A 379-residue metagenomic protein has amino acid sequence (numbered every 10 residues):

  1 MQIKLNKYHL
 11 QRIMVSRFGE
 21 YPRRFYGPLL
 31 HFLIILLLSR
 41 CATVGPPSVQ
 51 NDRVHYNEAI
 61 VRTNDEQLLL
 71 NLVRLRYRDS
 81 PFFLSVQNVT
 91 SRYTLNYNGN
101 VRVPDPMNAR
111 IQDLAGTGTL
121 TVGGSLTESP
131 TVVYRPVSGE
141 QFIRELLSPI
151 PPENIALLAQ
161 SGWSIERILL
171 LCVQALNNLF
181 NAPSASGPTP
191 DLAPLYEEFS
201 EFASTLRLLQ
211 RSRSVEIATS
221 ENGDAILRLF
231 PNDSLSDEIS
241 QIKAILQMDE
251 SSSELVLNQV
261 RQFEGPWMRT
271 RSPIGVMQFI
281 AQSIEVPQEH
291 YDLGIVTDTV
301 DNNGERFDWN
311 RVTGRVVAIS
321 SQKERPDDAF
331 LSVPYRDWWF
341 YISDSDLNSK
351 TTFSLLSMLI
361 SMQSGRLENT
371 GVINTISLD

Functional and structural regions predicted by a protein language model:
M1-R24: N-terminal secretory signal peptides that target proteins for export/translocation
Y26-I35: Sec-dependent signal peptide recognition, specifically the positively charged N-region followed immediately by
L37-R40: C-terminal motif of bacterial Sec signal peptides marking the signal peptidase cleavage site
A42-D379: N-terminal amphipathic/basic membrane-interacting segments and domains, especially the gasdermin N-terminal
